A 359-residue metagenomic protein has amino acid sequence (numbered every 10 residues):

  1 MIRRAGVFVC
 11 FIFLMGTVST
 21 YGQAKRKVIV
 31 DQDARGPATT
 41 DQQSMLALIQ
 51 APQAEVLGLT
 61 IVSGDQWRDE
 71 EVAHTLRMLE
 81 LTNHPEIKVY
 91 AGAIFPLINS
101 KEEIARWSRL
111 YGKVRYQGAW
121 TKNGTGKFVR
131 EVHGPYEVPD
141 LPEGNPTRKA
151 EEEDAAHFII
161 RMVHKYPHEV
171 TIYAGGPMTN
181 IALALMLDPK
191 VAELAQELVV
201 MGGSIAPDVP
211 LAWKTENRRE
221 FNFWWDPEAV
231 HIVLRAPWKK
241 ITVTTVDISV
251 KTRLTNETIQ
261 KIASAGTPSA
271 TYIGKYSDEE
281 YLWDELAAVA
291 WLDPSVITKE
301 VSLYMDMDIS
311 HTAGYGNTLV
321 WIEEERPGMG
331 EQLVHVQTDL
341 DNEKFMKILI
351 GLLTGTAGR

Functional and structural regions predicted by a protein language model:
M1-A5: Positively charged n-region of N-terminal signal peptides that target proteins for export
V7-T17: Bacterial N-terminal signal peptides
V18-G22: Sec/Tat signal peptide C-region and signal peptidase I cleavage site
Q23-P85, K127-V243, S249: Active-site histidine-anchored catalytic micro-motif
A24-R26, Q43-A51, E55, F221-A236 (+1 more regions): Conformational coupling and interaction surfaces
I87-K149: Surface-exposed loop and adjacent secondary-structure segments within mature catalytic domains
S100-I104, L211, T255-N256: Short aromatic-enriched loop/helix-cap "lid" or pocket-rim segments at secondary-structure transitions that line
